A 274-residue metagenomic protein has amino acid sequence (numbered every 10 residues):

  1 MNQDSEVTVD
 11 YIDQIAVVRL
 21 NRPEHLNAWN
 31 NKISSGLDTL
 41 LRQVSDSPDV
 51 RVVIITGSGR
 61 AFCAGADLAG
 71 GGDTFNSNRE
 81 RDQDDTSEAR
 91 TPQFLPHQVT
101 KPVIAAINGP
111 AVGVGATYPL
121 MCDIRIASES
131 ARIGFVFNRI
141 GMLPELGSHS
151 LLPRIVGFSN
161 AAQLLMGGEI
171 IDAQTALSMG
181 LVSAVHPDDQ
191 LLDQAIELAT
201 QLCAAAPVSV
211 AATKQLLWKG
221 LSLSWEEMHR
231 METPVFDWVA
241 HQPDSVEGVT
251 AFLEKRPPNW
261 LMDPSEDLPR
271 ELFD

Functional and structural regions predicted by a protein language model:
M1-A16, G168-Q174, D193, T200 (+1 more regions): C-terminal alpha-helix plus adjacent terminal tail
M1-S58, R270-D274: Conserved CoA-thioester-binding segment of acyl-CoA-metabolizing enzymes
V18, R22, L37, I55 (+6 more regions): Terminal peptide-recognition signature
I33-G36, L191, E232: Hydrophobic alpha-helical membrane-association signature
R42, G57-Q98, A111, R139-G141 (+1 more regions): Glycine- (often His-adjacent) and acidic-residue-rich active-site loop that binds/positions the CoA thioester
H97-V210, H241-Q242, V246-T250, R256: Crotonase-fold acyl-CoA enzyme core
